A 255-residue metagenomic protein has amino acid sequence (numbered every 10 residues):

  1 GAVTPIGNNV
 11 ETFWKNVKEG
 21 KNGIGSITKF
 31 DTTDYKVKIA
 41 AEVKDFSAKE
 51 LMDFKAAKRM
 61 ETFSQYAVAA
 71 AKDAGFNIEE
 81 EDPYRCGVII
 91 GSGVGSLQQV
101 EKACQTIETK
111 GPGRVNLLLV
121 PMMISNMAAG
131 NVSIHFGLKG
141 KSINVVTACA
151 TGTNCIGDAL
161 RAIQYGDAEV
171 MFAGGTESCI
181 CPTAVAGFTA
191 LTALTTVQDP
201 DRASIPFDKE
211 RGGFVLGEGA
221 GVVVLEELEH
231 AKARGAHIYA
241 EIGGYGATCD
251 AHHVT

Functional and structural regions predicted by a protein language model:
A2-N8, F54-K72, V115-I124, S142-G157 (+2 more regions): Active-site pocket-shaping loop/turn-to-helix segments
T12-W14, K18-T147, T176-V185: Conserved beta-ketoacyl condensing-enzyme motif
K18-G25, D199-T255: Condensing-enzyme catalytic core mediating Claisen C-C bond formation in acyl metabolism
T32-E42, G95-Q99, S178-S204, V222 (+1 more regions): Active-site-adjacent elements of ketosynthase-type condensing enzymes
A67-N77, S125-E177, V215-A236: Active-site-proximal alpha-helical scaffold in enzymes
Y84, G166, A186, A236-A240: Structured loop/turn residues at beta-strand edges in well-structured enzyme cores
R85-I89, E169-A173, S204, Y239: Short glycine-aspartate micro-motif
